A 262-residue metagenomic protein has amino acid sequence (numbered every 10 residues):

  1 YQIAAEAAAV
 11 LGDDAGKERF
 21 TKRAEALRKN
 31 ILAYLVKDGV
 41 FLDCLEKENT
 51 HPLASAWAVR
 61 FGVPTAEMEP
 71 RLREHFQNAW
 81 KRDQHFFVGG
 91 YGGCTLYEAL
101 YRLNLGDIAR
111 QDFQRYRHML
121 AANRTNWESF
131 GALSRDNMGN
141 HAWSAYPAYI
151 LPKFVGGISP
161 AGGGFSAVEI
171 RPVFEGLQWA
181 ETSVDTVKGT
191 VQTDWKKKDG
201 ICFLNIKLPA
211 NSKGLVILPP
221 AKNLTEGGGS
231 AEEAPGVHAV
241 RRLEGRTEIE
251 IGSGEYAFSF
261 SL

Functional and structural regions predicted by a protein language model:
Q2-G139, W143: Catalytic cores of carbohydrate-active enzymes
V10, K22, D107-L262: Non-catalytic C-terminal accessory modules of carbohydrate-active enzymes
